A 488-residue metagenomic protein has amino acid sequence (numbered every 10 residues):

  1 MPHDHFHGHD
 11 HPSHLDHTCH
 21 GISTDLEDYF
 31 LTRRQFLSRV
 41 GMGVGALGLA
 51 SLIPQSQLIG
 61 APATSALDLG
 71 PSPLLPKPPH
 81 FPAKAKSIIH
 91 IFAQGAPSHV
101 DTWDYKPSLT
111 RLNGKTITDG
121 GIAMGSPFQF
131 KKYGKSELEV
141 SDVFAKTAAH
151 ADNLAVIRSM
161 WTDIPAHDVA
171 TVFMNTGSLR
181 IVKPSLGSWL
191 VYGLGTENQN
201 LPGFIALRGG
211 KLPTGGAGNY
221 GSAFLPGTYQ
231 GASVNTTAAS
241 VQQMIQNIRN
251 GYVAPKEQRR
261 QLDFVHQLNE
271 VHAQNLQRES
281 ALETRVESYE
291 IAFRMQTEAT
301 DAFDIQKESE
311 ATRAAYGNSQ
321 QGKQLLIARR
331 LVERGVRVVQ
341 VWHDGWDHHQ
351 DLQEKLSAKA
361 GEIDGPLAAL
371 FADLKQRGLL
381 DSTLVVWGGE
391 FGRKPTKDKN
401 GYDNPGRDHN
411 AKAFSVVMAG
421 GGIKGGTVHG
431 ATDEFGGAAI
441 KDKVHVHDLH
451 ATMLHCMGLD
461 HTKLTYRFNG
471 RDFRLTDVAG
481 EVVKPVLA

Functional and structural regions predicted by a protein language model:
P2-A488: Ligand-binding pockets and gating/stacking loops
